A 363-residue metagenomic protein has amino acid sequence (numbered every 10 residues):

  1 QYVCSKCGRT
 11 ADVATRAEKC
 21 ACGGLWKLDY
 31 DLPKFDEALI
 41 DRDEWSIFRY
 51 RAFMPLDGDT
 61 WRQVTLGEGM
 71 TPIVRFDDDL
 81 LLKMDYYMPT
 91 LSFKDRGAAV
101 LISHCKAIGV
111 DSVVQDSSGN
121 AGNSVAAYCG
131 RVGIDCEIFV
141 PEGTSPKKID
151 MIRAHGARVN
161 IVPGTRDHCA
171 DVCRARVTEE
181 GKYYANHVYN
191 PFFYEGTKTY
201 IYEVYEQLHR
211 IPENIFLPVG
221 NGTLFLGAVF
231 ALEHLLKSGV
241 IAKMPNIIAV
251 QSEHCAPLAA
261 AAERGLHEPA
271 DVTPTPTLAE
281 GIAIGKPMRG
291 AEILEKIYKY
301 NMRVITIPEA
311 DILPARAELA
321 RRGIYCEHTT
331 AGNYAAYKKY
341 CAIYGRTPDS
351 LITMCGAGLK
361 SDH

Functional and structural regions predicted by a protein language model:
Q1-H363: PLP-dependent amino-acid enzyme catalytic core
